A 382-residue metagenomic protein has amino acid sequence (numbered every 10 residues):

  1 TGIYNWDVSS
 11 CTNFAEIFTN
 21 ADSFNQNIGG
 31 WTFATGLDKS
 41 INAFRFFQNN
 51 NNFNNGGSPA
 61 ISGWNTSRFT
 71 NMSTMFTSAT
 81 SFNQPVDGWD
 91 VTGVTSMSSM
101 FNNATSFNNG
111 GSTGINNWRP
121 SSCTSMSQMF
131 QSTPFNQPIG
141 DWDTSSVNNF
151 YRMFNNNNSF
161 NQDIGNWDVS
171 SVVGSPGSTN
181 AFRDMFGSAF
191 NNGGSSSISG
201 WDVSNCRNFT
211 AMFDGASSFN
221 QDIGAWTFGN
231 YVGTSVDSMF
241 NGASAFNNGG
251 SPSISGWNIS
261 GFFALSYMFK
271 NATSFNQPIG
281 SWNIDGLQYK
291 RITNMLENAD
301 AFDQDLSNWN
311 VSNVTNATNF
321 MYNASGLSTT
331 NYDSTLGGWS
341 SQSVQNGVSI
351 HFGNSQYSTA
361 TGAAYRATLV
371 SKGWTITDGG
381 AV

Functional and structural regions predicted by a protein language model:
T1-V382: Negatively charged
